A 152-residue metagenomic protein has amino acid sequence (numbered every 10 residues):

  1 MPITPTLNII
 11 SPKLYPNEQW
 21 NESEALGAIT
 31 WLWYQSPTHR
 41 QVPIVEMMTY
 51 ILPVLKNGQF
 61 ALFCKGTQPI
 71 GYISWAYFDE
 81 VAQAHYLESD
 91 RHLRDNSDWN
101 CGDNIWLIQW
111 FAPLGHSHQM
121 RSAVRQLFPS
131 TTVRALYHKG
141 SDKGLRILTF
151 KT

Functional and structural regions predicted by a protein language model:
M1-L7, I51-K56, L62: Extended hydrophobic/aromatic-rich secondary-structure runs
M1-V45: Short amphipathic alpha-helix that is part of the acyltransferase structural core
P12-E18, Y50, L87-H92: Short, functional N-terminal and low-complexity linear motifs
G27-L32, T49-P53, Q119-S122, Q126: Charged/polar, solvent-exposed surface patches and flexible loops
P37-Q59: Active-site rim helix/loop that mediates acceptor-substrate recognition in acyltransferases
K56-I73: Conserved beta-hairpin
D79-F150: Acyl-donor binding region in acyl/amide transferases
